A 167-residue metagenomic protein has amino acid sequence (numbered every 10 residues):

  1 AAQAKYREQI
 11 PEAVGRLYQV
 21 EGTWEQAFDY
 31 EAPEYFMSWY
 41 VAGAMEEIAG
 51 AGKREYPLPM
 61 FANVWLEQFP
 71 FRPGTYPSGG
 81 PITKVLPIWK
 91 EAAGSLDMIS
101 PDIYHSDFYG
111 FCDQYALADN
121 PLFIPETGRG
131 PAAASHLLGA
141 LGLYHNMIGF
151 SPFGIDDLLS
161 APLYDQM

Functional and structural regions predicted by a protein language model:
A1-L86: Polysaccharide-binding and catalytic clefts of secreted carbohydrate-active enzymes
E47-R54, L58, V85-M167: Catalytic-core region of carbohydrate-active enzymes that cleave or remodel glycosidic bonds
